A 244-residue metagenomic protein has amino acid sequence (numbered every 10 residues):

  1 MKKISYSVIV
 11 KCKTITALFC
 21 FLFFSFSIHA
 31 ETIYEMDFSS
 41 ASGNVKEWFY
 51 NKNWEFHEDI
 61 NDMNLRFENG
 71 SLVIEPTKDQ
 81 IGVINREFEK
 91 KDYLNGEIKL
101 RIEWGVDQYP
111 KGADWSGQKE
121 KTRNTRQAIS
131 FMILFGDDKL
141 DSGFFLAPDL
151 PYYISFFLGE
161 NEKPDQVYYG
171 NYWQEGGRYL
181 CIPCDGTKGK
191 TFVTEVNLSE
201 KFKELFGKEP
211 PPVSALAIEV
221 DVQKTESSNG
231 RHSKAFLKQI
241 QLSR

Functional and structural regions predicted by a protein language model:
I4-T16: Bacterial N-terminal signal peptides that target proteins for export
A30-E55: Extracellular carbohydrate-recognition regions
F38, L216, K238-L242: Extracellular beta-strand elements of beta-rich domains used for carbohydrate recognition/degradation or cell-matrix
N61-G82: Short carbohydrate-recognition loop motifs
E87-L100, C184-K188: Extracellular/lumenal carbohydrate-interaction signature centered on repeated Trp-anchored short motifs
D107-T187, S233-F236: Extracellular ligand-binding interfaces
A128-F131, G176, K188-G230: Extracellular beta-strand ligand-recognition surfaces/modules
